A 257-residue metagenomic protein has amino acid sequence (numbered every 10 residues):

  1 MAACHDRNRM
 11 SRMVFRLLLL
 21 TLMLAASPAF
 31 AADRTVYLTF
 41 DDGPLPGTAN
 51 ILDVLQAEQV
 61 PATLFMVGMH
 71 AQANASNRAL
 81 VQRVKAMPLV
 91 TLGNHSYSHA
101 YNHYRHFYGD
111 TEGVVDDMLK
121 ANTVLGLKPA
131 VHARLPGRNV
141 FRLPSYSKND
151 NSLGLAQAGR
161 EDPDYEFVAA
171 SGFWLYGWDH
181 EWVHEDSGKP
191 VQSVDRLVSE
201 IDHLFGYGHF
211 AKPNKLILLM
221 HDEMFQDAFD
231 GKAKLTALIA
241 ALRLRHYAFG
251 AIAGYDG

Functional and structural regions predicted by a protein language model:
R16-A26: Bacterial N-terminal signal peptides
A31-N50: Boundary/entry segment of secreted carbohydrate-active catalytic domains
T35-V36, A57-S193, A211-F225: Metal-dependent polysaccharide deacetylase catalytic core of the NodB/CE4 family, i.e., the active-site-bearing domain
N50-V54, A79-L80, K234: A short acidic, amphipathic alpha-helical/loop segment
I51, D117-A121, L238: Alpha-helical packing segments of well-folded alpha/beta enzyme cores
A71-Q72, F225-G257: C-terminal domain-boundary segment and adjacent tail
V194-A211: A short, acidic, amphipathic alpha-helical segment used as a generic capping/interface helix at domain edges
